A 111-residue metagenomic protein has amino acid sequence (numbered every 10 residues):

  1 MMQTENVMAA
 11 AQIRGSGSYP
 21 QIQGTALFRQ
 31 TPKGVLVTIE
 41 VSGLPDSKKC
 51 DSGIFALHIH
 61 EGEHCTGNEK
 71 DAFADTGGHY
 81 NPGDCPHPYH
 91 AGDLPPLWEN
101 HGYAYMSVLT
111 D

Functional and structural regions predicted by a protein language model:
M1-D111: N-terminal leader/targeting pre-sequences
